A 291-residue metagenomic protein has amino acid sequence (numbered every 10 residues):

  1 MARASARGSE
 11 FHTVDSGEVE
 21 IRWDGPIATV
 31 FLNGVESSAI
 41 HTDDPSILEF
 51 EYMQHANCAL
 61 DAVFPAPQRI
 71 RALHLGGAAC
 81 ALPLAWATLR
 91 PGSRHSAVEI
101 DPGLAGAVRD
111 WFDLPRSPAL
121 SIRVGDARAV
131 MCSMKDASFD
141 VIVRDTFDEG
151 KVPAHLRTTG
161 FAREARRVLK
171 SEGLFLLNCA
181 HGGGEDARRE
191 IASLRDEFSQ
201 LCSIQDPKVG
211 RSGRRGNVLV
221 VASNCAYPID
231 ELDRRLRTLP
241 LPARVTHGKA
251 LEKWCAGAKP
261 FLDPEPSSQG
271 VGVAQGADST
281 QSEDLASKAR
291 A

Functional and structural regions predicted by a protein language model:
A2-W23, S37-P45, A62, R211-A291: SAM/dcSAM-binding transferase cores
H12, D43-R167, G184-E185, A291: The AdoMet/dcAdoMet-binding core of the Class I SAM-like
E18, G92-R94, S117-A119, E172 (+3 more regions): A generic structural signal for alpha->beta connector loops
F31-L32: S-adenosyl-L-methionine
V35-A39, F147-G150, F175: A short, flexible beta-alpha/helix-coil linker loop
A39, W111-D113, K151, H155 (+3 more regions): Residue-level preference for alpha-helix termini and adjacent loops
A162-I229: C-terminal substrate-binding/active-site "lid" region of AdoMet-derived donor-dependent transferases
